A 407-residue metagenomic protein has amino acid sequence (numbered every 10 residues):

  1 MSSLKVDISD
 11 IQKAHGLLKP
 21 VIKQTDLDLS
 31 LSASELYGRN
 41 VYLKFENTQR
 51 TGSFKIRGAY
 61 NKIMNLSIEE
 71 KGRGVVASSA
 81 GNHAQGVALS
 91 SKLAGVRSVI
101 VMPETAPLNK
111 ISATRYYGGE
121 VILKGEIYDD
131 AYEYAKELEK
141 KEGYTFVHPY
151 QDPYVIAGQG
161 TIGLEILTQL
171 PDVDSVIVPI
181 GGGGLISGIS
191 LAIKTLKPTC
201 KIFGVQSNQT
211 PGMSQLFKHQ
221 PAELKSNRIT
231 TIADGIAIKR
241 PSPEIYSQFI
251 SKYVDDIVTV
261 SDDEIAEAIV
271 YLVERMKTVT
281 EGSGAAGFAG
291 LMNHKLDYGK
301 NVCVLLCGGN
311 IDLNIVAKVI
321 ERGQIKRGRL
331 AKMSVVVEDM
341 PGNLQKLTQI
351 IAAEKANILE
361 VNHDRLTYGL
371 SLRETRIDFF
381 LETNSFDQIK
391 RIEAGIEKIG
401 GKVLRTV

Functional and structural regions predicted by a protein language model:
M1-V407: PLP-dependent amino-acid enzyme catalytic core
